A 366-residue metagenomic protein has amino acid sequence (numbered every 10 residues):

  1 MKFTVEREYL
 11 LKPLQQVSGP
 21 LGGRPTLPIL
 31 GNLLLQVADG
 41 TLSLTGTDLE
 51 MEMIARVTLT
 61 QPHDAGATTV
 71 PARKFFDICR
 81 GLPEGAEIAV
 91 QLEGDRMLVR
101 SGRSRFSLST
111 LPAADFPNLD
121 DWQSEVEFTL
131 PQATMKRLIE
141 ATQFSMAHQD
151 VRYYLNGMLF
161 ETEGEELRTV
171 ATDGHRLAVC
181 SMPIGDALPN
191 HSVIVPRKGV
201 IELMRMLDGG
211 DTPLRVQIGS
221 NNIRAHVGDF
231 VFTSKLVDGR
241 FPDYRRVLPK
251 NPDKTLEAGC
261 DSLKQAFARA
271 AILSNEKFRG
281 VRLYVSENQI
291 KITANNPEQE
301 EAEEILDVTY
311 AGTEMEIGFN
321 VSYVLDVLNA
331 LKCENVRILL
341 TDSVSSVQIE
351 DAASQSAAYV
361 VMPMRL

Functional and structural regions predicted by a protein language model:
M1-L366: Structural preference for solvent-exposed beta-strand-turn elements and adjacent flexible terminal/loop segments within
